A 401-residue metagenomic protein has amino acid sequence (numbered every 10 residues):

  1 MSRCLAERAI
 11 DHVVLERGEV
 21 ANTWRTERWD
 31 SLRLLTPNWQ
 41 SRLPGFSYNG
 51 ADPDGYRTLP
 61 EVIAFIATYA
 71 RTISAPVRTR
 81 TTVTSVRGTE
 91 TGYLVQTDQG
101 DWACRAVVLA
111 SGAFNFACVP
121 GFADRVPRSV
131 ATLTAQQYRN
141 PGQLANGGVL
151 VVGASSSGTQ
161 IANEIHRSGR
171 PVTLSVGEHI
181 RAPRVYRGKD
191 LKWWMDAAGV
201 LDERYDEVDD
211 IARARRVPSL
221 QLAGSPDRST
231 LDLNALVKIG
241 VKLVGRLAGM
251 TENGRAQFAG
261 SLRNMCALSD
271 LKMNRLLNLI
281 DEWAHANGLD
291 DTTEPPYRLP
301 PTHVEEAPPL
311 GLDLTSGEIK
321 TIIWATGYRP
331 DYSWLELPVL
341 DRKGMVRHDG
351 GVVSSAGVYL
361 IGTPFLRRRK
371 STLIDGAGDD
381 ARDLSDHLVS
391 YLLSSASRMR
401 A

Functional and structural regions predicted by a protein language model:
M1-T26, Y56-A401: Flavin (primarily FAD) cofactor-binding/catalytic cores of flavoenzymes
E19-S47, L236: Redox-cofactor-proximal catalytic regions of oxidoreductases
N49-D54: A short acidic, helix-capping loop that chelates divalent metal ions and anchors anionic groups
